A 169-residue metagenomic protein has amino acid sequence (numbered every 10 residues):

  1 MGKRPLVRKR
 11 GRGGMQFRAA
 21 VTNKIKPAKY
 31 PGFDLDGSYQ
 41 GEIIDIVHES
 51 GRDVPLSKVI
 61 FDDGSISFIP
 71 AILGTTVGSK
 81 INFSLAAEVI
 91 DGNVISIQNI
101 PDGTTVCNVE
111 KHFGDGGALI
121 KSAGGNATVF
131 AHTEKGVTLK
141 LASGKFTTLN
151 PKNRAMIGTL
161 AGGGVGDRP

Functional and structural regions predicted by a protein language model:
M1-V54, T76-P169: Basic, glycine/proline-rich low-complexity segments that contact nucleic acids
V54-K58, I66-F68: S1/OB-fold single-stranded RNA-binding interface
F61, A71, A131: Conserved strand-loop elements at the edges of beta-sheets that form or border functional pockets
F61-G64, A142-S143: Short acidic-glycine loop/turn motifs at beta-strand connectors
G64-T76: Beta-strand/loop nucleic-acid-binding surfaces
